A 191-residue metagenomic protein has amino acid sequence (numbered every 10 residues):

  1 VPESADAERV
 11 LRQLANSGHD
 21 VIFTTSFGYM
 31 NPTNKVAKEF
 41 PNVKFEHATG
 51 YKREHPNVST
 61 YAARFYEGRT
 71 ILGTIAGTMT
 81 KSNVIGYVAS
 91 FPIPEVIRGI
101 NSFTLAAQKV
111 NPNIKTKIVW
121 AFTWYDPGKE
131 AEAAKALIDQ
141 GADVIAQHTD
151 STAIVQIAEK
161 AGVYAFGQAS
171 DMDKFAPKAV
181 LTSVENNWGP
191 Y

Functional and structural regions predicted by a protein language model:
V1-Y191: A residue-level marker of the well-folded mature domains of exported/periplasmic proteins
